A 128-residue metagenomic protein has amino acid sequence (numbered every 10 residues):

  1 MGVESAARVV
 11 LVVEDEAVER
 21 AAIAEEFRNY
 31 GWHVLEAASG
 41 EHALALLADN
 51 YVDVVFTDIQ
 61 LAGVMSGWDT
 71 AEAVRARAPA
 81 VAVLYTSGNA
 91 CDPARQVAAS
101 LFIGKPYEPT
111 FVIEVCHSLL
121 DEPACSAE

Functional and structural regions predicted by a protein language model:
M1-L11, A17, A24, A80 (+2 more regions): Non-catalytic signal-transmission and effector/linker regions of two-component phosphorelay proteins
L11, E36-V54, E114: Acidic, metal-coordinating helix/loop segments flanking the phosphotransfer/catalytic sites of two-component signaling
E16-L35: Two-component/phosphorelay signaling modules centered on CheY-like receiver
A37, A62-M65: Hydrophobic residue at a beta-alpha junction that N-caps the helix immediately following a catalytic beta-strand/loop
D58-I59: Active-site residues of response regulator receiver
M65-A80: Short amphipathic alpha-helix used as the core "switch/output" element in two-component signaling
R95-G104: As written
